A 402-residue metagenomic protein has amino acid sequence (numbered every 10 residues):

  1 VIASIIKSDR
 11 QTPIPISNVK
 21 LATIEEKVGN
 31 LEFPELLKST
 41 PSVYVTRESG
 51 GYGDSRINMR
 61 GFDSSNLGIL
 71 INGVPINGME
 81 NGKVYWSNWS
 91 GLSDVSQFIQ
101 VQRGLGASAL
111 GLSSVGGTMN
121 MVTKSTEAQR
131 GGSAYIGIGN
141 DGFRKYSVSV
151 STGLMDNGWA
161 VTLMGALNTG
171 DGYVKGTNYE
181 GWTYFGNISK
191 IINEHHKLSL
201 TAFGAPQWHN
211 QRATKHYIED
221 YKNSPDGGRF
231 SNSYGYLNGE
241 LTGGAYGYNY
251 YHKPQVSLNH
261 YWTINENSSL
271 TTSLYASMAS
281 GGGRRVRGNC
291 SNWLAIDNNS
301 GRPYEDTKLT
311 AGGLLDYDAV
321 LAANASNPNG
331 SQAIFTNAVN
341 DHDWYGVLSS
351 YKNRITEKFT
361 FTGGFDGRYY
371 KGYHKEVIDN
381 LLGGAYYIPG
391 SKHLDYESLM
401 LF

Functional and structural regions predicted by a protein language model:
V1-E26, S64: Short, acidic, small-residue-rich periplasmic hinge/interaction motif at the N-terminus of Gram-negative outer-membrane
I6-S8, S64, I76, K124 (+7 more regions): Structural signature of outer-membrane beta-barrel domains
P34-P75, G91, Q97: Extracytoplasmic beta-strand/coil segments of soluble accessory domains associated with Gram-negative outer-membrane
R56, P75-R103, V122, D220: Short acidic/polar hinge/loop motifs at secondary-structure boundaries that mediate gating or recognition
S90-Y135: A beta-strand signature from Gram-negative outer-membrane beta-barrel systems, especially the internal plug domain
G131, I138-T169, V174-R212, V256-N265: Transmembrane beta-barrel wall of Gram-negative outer-membrane proteins
S189, K197-Y261, R284-N337, M400-L401: Acidic/polar loop-and-plug regions of large Gram-negative outer-membrane beta-barrel proteins
T242-R285, S331-T362, Y373-H374: Outer-membrane beta-barrel transmembrane strands
